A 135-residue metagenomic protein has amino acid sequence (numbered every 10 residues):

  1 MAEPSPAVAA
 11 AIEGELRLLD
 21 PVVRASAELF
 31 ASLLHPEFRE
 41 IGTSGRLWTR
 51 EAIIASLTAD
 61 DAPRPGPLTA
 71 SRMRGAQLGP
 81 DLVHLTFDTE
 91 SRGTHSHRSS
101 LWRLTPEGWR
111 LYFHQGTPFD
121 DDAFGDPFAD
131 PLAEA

Functional and structural regions predicted by a protein language model:
A2-S32, E37-A135: A beta-strand edge to alpha-helix "cap/lid" segment located at domain peripheries
